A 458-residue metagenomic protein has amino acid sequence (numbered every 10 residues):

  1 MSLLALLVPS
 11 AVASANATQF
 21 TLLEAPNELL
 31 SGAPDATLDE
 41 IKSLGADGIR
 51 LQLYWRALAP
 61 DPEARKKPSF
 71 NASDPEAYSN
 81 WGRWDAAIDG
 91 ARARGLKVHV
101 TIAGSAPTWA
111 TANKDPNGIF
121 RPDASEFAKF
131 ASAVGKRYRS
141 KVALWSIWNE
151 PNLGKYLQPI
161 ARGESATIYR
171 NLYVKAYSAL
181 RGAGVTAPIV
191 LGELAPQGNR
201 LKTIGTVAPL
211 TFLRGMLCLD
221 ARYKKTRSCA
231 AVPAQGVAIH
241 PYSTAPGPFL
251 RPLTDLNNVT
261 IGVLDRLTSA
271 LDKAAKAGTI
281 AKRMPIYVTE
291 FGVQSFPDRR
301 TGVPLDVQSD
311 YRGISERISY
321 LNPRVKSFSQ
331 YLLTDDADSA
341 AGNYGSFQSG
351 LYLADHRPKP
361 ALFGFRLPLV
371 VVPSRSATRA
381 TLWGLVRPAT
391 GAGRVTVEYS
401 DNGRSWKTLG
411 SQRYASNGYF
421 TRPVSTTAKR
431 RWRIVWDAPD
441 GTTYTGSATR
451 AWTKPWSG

Functional and structural regions predicted by a protein language model:
M1-A15: Secretory targeting and sorting signals
S14-G48, Q52-Y54: Boundary/entry segment of secreted carbohydrate-active catalytic domains
F20-L22, G48-R50, G95-H99, A143-S146 (+4 more regions): Structural preference for beta-strand elements that scaffold enzyme active sites
G32-D35, D39, A124-A128, G163-D306: Noncatalytic carbohydrate-binding groove/subsite architecture in carbohydrate-active enzymes
L44-T206, Y242-T244: Substrate-binding cleft and catalytic face of glycoside hydrolase catalytic domains, especially the flexible beta-alpha
R65-P68, R137, P151, Y156 (+5 more regions): Aromatic-rich peripheral "rim/lid" segments of glycoside hydrolase catalytic domains that contact and position glycan
E398-G403: Conserved Ser/Thr-centered positions that define the repeating blades of beta-propeller domains
G418-R422: Short strand-edge motifs at loop-to-beta-strand transitions and within beta-strands of extracellular beta-rich domains
